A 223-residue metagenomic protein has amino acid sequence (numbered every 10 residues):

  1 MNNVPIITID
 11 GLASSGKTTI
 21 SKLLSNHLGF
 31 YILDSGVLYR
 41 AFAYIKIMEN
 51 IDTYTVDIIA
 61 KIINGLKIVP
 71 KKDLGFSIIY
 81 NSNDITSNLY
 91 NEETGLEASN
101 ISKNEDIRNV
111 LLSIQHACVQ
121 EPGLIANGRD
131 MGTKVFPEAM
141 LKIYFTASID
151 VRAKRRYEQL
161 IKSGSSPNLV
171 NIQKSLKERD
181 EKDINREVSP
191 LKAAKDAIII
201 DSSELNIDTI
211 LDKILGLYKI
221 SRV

Functional and structural regions predicted by a protein language model:
I7-I9: Hydrophobic anchor at the beta1->P-loop junction of P-loop NTPases
S14-S15: ATP-binding Walker
T18: Walker A/P-loop
N26-E92: N-terminal phosphate/diphosphate-binding loop that engages ATP/GTP or pyrophosphate donors across diverse enzyme folds
P70-K71, R108, Q115-E121, G128-E138 (+1 more regions): Small-molecule kinase domains that catalyze NTP-dependent phosphoryl transfer to phosphate-bearing small molecules
T86-S163: ATP-dependent NMP and nucleoside kinases share a basic, alpha-helical "lid"
K142-V151, R156-Q159, G164, K192 (+3 more regions): Glycine-rich phosphate-binding loops of nucleotide-dependent enzymes
